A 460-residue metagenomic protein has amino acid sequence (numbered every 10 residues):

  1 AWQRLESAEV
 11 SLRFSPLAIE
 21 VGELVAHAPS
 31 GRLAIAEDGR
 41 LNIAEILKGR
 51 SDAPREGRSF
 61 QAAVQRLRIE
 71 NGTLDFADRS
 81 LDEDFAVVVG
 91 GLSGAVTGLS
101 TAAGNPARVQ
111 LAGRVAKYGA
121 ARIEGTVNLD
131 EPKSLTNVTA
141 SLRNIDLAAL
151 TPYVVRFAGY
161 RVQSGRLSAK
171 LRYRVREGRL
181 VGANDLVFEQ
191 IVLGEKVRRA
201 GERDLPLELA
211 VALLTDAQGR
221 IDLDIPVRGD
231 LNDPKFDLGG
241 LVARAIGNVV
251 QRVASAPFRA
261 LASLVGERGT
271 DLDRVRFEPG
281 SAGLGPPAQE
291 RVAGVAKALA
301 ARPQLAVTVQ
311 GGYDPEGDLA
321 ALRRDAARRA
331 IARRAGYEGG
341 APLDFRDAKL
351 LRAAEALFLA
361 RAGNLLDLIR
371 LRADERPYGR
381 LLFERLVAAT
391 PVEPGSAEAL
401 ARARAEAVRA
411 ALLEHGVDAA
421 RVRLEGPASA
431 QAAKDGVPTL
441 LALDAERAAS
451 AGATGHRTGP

Functional and structural regions predicted by a protein language model:
A1-E9, E20-G22, A26-H27, K48-D52 (+6 more regions): Amphipathic hydrophobic-ligand
A1-Q3, E20-G22, H27-P29, A63-Q65 (+9 more regions): Envelope-exposed proteins and targeting segments
A1-S93, Q190-E208, L231-A245: Secondary-structure transition motifs
L17, T126-S141, Y160-R166, K170-V437 (+1 more regions): Extended terminal
A102-L111: Short, hydrophobic/aromatic-rich segments at coil-to-beta transitions
